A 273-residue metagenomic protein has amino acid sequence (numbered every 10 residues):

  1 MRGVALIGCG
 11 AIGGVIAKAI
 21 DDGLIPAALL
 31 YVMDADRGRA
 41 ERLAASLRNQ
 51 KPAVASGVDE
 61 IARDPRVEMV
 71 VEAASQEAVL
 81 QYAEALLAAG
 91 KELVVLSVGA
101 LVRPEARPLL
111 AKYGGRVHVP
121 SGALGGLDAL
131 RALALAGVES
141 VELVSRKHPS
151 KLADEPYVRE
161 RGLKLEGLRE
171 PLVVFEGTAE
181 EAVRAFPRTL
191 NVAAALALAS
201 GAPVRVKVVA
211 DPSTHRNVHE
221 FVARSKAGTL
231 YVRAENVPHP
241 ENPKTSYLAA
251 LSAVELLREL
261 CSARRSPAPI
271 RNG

Functional and structural regions predicted by a protein language model:
M1-A5: Extreme N-terminal starter segment of soluble prokaryotic enzymes
I7, A123-G273: Active-site-lining helix/loop region of Rossmann-like oxidoreductase modules
G13-G14: N-terminal Rossmann-fold NAD(P) dinucleotide-binding loop
I25-A44: NAD(P)-binding Rossmann-fold cofactor-contacting core
P52, A89-E92, Y113-G115: A short helix->loop->beta-strand "cap" motif at the edges of active sites that frequently abuts
S56-A88, A100-R103: Beta-loop-alpha module in the N-terminal Rossmann-like domain of NAD(P)-dependent dehydrogenases, especially those
E72, V95-L96, V117-S121, L143: General beta-strand structural signal in soluble alpha/beta enzymes
E84, S97-R116: Rossmann-fold NAD(P)-binding glycine/threonine-rich loop
